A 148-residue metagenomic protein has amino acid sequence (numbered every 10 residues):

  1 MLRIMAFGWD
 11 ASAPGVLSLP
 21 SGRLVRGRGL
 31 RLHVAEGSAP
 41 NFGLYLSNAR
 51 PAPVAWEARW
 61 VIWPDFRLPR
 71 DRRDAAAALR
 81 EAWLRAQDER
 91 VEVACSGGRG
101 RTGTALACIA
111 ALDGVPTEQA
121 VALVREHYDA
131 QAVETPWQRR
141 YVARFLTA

Functional and structural regions predicted by a protein language model:
M1-E92, A105-A148: Cys-dependent protein tyrosine phosphatase-like superfamily
C95: Short cysteine clusters
G98: Conserved G/P- and acidic residue-centered "switch" motifs that form tight phosphate/ATP-binding loops in soluble
T102: Ser/Thr-glycine-rich phosphate-binding loops at phosphate-binding pockets of nucleotides, nucleotide cofactors
